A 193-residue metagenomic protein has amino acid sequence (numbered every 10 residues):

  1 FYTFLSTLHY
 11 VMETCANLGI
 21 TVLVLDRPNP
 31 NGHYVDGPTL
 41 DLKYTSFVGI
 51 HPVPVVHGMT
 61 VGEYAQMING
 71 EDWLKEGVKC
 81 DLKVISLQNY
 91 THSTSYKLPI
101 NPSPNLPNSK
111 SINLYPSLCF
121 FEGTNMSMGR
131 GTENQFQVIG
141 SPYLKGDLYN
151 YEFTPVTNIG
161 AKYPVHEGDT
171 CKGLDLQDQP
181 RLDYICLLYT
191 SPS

Functional and structural regions predicted by a protein language model:
F1-S6: Glycine/threonine-rich flexible loop motifs
N17-T21: A short helix->loop->beta-strand "cap" motif at the edges of active sites that frequently abuts
L23-Y44: Glycine-rich, charge-decorated loop segments at or immediately adjacent to ligand/cofactor-binding or catalytic sites
V48-Y115: Conserved anion/nucleotide-ligand pocket segment
N89-E167: Glycine-rich, aromatic-lined ligand/substrate-binding cores of catalytic and carbohydrate-binding domains
K145-Y149, D183-L188: Short, conserved charged micro-motifs
V156, K162-L187: C-terminal lobe and pocket-closing loops of periplasmic/extracytoplasmic Venus-flytrap solute-binding proteins
Y189-S193: Conserved small/polar residues in nucleotide/adenosyl-binding loops
